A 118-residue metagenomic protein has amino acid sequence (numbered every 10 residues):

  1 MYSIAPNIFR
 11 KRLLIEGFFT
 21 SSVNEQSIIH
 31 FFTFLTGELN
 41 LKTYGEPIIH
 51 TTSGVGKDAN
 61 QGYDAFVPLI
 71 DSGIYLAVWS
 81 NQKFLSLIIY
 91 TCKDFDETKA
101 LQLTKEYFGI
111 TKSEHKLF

Functional and structural regions predicted by a protein language model:
M1-F118: Polybasic/polar functional segments that serve as interface/processing modules
